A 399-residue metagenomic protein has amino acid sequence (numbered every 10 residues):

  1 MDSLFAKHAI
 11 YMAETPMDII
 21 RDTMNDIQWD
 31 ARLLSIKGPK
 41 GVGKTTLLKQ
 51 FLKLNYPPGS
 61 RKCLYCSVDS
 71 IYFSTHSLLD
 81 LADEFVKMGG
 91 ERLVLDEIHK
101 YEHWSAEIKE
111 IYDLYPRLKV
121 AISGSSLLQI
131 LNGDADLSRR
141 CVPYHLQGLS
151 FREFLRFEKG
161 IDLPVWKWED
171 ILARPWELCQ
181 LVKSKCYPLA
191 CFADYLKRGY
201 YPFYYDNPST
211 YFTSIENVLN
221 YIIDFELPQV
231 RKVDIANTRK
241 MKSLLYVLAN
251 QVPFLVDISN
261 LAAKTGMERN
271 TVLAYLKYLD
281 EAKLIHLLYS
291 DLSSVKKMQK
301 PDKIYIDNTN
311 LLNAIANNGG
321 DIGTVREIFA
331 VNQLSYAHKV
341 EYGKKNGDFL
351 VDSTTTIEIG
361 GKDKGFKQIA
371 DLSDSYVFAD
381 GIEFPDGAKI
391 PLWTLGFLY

Functional and structural regions predicted by a protein language model:
M1-M17, K53-L54, V68, K277 (+1 more regions): A cross-kingdom feature that marks ATP-driven nucleic-acid transaction machinery
S3-A6, R156-N313: Interdomain hinge/linker elements that couple catalytic modules in large macromolecular machines
Y11-W29: Pre-Walker A adenine-sensing motif
I36: Hydrophobic anchor at the beta1->P-loop junction of P-loop NTPases
K44-T45: Conserved lysine of the Walker
S60-G89: Short glycine-rich substrate-engagement loop in P-loop NTPases that contacts/grips substrate
V94, K119-S125, H145: Structural recognition of the conserved hydrophobic beta-strand(s) that form the central parallel beta-sheet of P-loop
L128-P143, F157-K159: Short regulatory helix/loop adjacent to the ATP-binding pocket of P-loop NTPases
